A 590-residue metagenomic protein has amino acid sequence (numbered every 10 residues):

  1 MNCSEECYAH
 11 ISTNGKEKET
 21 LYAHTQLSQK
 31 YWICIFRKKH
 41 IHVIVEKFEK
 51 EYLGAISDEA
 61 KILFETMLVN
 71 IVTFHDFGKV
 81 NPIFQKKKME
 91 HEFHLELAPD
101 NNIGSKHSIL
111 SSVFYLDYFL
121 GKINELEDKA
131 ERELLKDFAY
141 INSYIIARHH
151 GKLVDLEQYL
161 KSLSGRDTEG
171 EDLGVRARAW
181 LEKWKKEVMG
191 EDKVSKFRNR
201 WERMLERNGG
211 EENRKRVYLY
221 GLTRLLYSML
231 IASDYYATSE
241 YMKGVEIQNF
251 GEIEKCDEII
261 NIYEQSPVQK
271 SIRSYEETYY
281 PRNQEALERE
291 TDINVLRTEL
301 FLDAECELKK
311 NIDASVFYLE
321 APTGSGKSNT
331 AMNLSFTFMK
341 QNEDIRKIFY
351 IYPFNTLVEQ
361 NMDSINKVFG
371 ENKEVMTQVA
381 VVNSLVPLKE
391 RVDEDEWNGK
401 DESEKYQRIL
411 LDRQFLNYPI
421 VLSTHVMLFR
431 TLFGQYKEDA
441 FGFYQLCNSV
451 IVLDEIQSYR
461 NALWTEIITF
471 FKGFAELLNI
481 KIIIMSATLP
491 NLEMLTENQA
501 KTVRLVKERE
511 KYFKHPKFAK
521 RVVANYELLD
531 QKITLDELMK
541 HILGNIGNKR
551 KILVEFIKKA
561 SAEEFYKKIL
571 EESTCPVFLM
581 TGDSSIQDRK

Functional and structural regions predicted by a protein language model:
N2-I35, K39-S274: Accessory nucleic-acid engagement/destabilization modules that flank
I11, A380-V392, I557-A560, F578-K590: Conserved helicase motor
I312-S335: Walker A/P-loop
I345-F369, V381-V386, N491, K559: Conserved Walker A/P-loop ATP-binding site and its immediately adjacent core in helicase/helicase-like ATPase domains
K347-V358, G544-L570: Conserved strand-helix element at the start of the C-terminal RecA-like helicase core
E371-F433: Inter-Walker segment of RecA-like/P-loop motor cores
V426, D439-A475: SF2 helicase catalytic motif II
T488-N545: Interdomain hinge/linker at the junction between the two RecA-like core domains of SF2 helicases
